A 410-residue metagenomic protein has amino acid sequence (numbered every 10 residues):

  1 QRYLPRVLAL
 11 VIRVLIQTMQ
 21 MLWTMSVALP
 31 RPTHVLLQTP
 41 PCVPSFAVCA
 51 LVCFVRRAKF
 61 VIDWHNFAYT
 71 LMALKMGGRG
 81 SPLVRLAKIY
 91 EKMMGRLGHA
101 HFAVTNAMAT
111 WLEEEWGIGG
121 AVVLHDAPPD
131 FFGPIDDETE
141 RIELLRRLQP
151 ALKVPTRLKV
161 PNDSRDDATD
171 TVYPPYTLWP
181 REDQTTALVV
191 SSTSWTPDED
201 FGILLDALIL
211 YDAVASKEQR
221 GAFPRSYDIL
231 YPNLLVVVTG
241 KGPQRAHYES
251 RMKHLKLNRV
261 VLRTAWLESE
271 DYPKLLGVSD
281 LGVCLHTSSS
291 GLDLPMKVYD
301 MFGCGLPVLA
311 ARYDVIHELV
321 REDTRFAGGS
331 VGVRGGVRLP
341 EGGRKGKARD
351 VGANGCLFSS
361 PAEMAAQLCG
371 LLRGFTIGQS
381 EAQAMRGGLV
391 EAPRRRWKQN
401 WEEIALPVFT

Functional and structural regions predicted by a protein language model:
W23-S45, A58-V61: Short N-terminal targeting/anchoring amphipathic segment
P44-A47, L51-V55, I62, A68 (+2 more regions): Membrane-proximal helix-turn-helix segments that form the acceptor-binding/catalytic region of lipid-linked
F102-A103, M108-N162: Helix-loop-beta element that forms the nucleotide-linked donor phosphate-binding surface in glycosyltransferases
L148-D163, T171-E199, L205-I209, V237: Conserved donor-binding/catalytic core segment of Leloir-type glycosyltransferases
S194-R225, A246: A conserved mid-protein helix/loop that constitutes part of the nucleotide-sugar donor-binding site
E199, E268-L275, D280-F302, A310-E318 (+1 more regions): Nucleotide-sugar-dependent
Y227-N233, V237-G240, R245-K274, S330 (+1 more regions): Nucleotide-activated donor-binding/catalytic signature segment of Leloir-type glycosyltransferases, i.e., the conserved
L357-C369, R373-T410: A charged, aromatic-enriched C-terminal amphipathic alpha-helix characteristic of glycosyltransferases across folds
